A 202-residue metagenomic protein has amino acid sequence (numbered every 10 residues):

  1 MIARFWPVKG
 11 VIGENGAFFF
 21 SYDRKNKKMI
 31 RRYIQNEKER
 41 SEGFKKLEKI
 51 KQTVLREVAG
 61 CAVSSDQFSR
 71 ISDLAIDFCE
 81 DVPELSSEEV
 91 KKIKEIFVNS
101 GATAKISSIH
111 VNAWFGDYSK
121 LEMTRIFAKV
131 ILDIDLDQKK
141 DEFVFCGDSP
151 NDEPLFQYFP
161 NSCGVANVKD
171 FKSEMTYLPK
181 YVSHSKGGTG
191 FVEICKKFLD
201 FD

Functional and structural regions predicted by a protein language model:
M1-D66: Active-site phosphate-binding/coordination module
M1-I2, G116-D117, E174-M175: Short Asp/Glu-rich motifs
W6-P7, N15, S100, Y158-F159 (+1 more regions): Short, structured coil segments at secondary-structure junctions
I12-N15, D23, Q67, S108 (+2 more regions): Residues at the C-termini of beta-strands that transition into short coil/loop
F18-F20, S69-S72, V111-A113, G187-E193: A short acidic, often aromatic-flanked loop/helix-cap motif at beta-alpha or helix-coil junctions that lines enzyme
K25-Y33, F78-C79, K197-F201: Short, surface-exposed amphipathic charged segments that create phosphate/polyanion-binding patches used for binding
I50-V144, P150-Y158: Conserved acidic, metal-coordinating active-site core of Asp-based, Mg2+-dependent phosphoryl-transfer enzymes
L121-D202: Mg2+-dependent phosphoryl-transfer enzymes with acidic/Ser/Thr/Gly-rich catalytic loops
